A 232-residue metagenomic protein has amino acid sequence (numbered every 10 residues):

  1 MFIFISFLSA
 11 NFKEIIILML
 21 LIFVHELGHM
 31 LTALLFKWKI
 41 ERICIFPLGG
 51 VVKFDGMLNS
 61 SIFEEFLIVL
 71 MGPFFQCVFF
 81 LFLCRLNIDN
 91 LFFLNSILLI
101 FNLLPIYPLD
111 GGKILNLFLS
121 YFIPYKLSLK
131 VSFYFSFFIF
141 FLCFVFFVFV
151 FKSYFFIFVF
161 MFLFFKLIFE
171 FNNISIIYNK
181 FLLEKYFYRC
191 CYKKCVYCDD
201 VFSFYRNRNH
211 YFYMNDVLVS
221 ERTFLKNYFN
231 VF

Functional and structural regions predicted by a protein language model:
M1-F232: Hydrophobic transmembrane alpha-helices and their immediate loop junctions in multi-pass integral membrane proteins
